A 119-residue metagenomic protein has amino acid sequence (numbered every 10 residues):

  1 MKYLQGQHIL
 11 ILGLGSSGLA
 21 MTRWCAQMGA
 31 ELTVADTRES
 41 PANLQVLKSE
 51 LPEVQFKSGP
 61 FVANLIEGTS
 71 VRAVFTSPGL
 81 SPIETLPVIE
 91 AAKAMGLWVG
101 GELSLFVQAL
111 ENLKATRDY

Functional and structural regions predicted by a protein language model:
M1-Q108: N-terminal leader/targeting and accessory segments in enzymes
Q7, R117-Y119: Nucleotide donor/acceptor-binding cores
A109-R117: Conserved adenylate-forming
